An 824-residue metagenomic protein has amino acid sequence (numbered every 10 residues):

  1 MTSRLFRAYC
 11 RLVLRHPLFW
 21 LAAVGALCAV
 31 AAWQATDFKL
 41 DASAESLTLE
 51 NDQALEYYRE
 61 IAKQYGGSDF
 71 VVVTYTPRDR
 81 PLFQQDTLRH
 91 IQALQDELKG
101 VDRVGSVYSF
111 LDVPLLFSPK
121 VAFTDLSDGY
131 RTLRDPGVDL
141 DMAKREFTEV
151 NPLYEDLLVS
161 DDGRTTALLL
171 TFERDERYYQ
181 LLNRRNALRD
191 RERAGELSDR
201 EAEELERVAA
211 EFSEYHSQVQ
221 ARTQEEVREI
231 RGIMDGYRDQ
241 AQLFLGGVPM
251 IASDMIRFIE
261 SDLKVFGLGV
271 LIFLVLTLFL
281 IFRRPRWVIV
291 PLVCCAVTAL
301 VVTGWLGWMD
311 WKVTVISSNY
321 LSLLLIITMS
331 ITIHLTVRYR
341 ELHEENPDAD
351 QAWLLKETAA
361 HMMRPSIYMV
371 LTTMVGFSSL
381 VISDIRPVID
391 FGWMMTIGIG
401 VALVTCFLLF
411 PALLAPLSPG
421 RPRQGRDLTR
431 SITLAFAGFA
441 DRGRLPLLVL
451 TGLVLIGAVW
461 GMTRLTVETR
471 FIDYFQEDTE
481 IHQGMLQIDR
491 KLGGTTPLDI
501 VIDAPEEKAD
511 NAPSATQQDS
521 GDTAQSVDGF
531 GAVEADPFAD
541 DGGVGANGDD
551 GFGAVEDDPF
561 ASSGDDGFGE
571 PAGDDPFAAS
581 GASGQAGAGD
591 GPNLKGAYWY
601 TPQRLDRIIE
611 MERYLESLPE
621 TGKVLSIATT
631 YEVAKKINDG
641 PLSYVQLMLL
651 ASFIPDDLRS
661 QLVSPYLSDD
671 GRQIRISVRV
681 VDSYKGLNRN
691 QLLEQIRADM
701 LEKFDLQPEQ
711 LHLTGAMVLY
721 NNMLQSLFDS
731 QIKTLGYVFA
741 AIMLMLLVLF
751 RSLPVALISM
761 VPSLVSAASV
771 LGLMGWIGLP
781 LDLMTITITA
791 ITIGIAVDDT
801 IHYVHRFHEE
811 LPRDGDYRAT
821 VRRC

Functional and structural regions predicted by a protein language model:
M1-L40, A412, P416, G420 (+3 more regions): Signature of alpha-helical transmembrane segments and their immediate interfacial
D41-Y108, K356, I502, K508-S520 (+1 more regions): Juxtamembrane extramembrane loops of integral membrane proteins
R59, R89, G137-P285, D606-E610 (+4 more regions): Extracytoplasmic
E260-V313, I382-R386, K733-L779: Interfacial segments of transmembrane alpha-helices in multi-pass membrane proteins
V275-F279, A296, K312-I333, S378 (+4 more regions): Hydrophobic transmembrane alpha-helices
W308, L325-Y339, M363-I382, P387-R426 (+2 more regions): Transmembrane alpha-helices and their membrane-interface boundaries in multi-pass membrane transporters and channels
L342-L371, E810-C824: Helix-loop junctions and hydrophobic alpha-helical segments within the transmembrane domains of large membrane
G443-Y644: Juxtamembrane segments of multi-pass membrane proteins
